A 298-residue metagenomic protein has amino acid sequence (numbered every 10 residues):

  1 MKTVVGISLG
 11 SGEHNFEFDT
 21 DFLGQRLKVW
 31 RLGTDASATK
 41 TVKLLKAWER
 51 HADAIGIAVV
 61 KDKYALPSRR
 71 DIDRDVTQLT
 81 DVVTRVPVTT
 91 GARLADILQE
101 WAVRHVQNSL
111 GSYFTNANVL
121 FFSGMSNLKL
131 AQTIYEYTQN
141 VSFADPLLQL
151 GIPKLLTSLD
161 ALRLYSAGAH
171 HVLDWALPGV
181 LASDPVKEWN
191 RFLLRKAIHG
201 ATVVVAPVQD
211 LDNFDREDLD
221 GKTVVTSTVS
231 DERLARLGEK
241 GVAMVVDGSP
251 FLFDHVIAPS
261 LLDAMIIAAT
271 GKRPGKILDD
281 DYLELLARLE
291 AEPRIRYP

Functional and structural regions predicted by a protein language model:
M1-Y113, Y137, V203-A206, D220-T228 (+2 more regions): Metallocofactor- and cofactor-centric catalytic cores in central/energy metabolism, strongly enriched
E13-F16, Y64-A65, N127-L130, G151 (+1 more regions): Short, charged/polar "capping" segments at the starts of alpha-helices and the immediately preceding loops
K40-L44, F192-L193, N213, R233: Short acidic active-site motifs
V60, M125-N127, V208-L211, T228-E232: Short, polar loop motifs at secondary-structure junctions
L94-L156: Conserved beta-alpha
L148-V203, Q209: Active-site rim loops that border cofactor/substrate pockets in soluble metabolic enzymes
L150-T157, R233-K240, F253-L261: Short, charged, surface-exposed secondary-structure boundary motifs
D212-D218: Short, T/G/N/S-enriched strand-turn elements that build extracellular solenoid repeat scaffolds
